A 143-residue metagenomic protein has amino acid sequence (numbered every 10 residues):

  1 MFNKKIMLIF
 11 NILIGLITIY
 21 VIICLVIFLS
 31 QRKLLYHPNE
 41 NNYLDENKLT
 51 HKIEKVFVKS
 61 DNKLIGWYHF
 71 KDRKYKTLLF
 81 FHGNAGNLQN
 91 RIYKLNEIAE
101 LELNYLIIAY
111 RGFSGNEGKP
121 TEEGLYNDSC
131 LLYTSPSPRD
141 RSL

Functional and structural regions predicted by a protein language model:
F2-T18: N-terminal Sec-pathway targeting helices
I17-F57: An N-terminal hydrophobic leader/cap segment in hydrolases
K59-K63: Glycine-centered tight beta-turn/hairpin loop motif at sheet-sheet or coil-to-beta transitions
I65-L132: Membrane-embedded segments
Y133-D140: Conserved small/polar residues in nucleotide/adenosyl-binding loops
